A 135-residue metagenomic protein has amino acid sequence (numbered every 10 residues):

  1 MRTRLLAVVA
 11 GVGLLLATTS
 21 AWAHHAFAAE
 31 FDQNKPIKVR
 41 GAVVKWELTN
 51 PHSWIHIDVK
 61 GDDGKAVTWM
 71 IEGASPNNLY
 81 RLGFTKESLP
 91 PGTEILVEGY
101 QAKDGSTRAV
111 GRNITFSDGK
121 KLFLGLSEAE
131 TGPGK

Functional and structural regions predicted by a protein language model:
M1-V9: Bacterial N-terminal signal peptides that target proteins for export
V8-T18: Bacterial N-terminal signal peptides
T19-A23: Sec/Tat signal peptide C-region and signal peptidase I cleavage site
V39-V43: Conserved hydrophobic positions within beta-strands
T49-K60: Short aromatic-glycine-enriched beta-strand elements
E72-R81: Short, structured beta-strand/loop micro-motifs enriched in basic residues and often containing a Trp
Y80-V97: Short nucleic-acid-contacting surface segments enriched for D/E, G, S/T with interspersed K/R
A102-L126: OB-fold/S1-family single-stranded nucleic acid-binding modules
